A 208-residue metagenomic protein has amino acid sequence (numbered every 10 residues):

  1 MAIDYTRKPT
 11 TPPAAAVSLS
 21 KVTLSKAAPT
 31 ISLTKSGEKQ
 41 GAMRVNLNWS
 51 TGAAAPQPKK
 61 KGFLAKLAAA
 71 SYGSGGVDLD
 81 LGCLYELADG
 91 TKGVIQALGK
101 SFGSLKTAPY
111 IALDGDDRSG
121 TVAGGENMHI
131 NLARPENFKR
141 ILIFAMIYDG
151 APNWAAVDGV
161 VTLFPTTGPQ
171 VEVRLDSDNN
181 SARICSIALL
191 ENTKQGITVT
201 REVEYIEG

Functional and structural regions predicted by a protein language model:
A2-R140, F144-G208: Intrinsic-disorder/low-complexity signal
